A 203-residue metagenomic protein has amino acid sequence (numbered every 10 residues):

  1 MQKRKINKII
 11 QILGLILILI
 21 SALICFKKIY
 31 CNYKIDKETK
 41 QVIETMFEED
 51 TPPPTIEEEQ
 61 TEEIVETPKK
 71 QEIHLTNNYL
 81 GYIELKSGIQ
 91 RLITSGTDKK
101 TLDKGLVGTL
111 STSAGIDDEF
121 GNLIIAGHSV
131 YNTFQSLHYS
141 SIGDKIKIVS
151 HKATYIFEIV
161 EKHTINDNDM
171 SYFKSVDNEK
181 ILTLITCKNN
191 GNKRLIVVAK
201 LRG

Functional and structural regions predicted by a protein language model:
M1-K5: N-terminal low-complexity, intrinsically disordered tails enriched in Ser/Pro/Gly and acidic/polar residues
I6-G203: Solvent-exposed, non-transmembrane regions of membrane-associated and secreted proteins
